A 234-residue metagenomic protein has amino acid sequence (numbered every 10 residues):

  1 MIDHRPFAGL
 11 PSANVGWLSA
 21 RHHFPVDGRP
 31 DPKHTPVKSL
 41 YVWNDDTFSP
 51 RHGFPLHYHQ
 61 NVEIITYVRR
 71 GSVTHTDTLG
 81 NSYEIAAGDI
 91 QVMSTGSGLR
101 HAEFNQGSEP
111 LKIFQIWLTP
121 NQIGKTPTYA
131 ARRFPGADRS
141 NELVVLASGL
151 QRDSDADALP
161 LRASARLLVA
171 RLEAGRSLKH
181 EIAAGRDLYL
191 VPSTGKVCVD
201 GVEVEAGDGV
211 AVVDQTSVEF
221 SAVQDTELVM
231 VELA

Functional and structural regions predicted by a protein language model:
M1-P55, Y83-I85, F104-K112, L118-S164: A short, N-terminal "cap"/entry segment at the start of jelly-roll beta-barrel domains of the cupin/DSBH fold
P50-R51, G88, G96, E173-S177 (+4 more regions): Tight coil/turn sites that cap or link beta-strands
G53-P55, S72-H75, Q91-V92, G96-F104 (+2 more regions): Histidine-centered metal-chelating micro-motifs
Q60-L79, A87-I90, A174, H180-V202 (+1 more regions): Glycine- and acidic-residue-biased ligand/ion/polar-headgroup-sensing regions
T95-G124, V213-A234: Ligand-binding loop in jelly-roll beta-barrel domains
P160, D187-L188, D208-V213: Intrinsically disordered terminal extensions flanking catalytic oxygenase cores
R166-V169: A surface-exposed beta-alpha-beta supersecondary segment
